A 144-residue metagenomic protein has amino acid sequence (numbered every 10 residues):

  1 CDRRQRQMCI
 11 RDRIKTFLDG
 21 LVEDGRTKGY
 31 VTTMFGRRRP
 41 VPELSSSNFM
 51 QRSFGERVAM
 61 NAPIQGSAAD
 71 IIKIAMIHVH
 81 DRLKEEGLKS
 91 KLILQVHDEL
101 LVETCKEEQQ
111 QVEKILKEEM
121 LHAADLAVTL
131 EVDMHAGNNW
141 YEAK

Functional and structural regions predicted by a protein language model:
C1-I10: Single conserved hydrophobic/aromatic residue that forms the stacking wall/gate of nucleotide- or nucleobase-binding
R3-R4, L100-I115: Catalytic palm subdomain of template-directed nucleic-acid polymerases, centered on the conserved carboxylate motif
T33, R52-S53, N61-I64, R82-E85 (+2 more regions): Replace "in large, NTP-powered and nucleic-acid-processing enzymes" with "in large, NTP-powered factors and other
V41-E56: Flexible hinge/switch segments at interdomain interfaces of large molecular machines
R57-V79: Conserved pre-motif C helix in the palm subdomain of viral-like polymerases
I71, A75-V96, L100: Active-site palm subdomain of RNA-directed nucleic acid polymerases
E118-L126: A common structural junction motif
L130-K144: Short proline/glycine- and acidic-rich turn/helix-capping motifs at secondary-structure junctions
